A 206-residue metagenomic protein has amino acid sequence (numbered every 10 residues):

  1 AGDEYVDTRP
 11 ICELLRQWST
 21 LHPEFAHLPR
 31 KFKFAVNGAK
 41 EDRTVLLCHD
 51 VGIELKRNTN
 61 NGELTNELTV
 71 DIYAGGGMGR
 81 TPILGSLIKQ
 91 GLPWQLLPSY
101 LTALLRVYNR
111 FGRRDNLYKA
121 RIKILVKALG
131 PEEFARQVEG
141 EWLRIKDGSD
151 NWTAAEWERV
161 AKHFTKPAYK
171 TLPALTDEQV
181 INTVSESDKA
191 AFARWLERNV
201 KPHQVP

Functional and structural regions predicted by a protein language model:
A1-P206: Peripheral terminal and linker regions in Fe-S/redox and tRNA-modifying enzymes
